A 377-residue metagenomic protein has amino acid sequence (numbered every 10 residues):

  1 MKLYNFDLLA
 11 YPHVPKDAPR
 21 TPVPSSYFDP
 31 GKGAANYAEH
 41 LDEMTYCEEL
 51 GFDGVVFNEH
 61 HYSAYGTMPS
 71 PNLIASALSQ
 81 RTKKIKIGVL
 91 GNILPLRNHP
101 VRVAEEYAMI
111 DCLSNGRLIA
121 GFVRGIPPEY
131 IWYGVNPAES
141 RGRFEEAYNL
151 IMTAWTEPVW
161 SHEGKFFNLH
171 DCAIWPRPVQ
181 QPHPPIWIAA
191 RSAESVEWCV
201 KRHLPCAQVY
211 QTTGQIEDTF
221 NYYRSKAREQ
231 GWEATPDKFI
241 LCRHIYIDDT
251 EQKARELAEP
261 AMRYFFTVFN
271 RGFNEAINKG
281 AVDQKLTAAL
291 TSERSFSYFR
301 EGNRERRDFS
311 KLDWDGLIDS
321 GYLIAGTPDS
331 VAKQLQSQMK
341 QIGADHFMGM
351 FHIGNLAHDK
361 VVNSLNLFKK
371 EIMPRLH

Functional and structural regions predicted by a protein language model:
M1-K2, F52-G54, T82-I87, L113-I119 (+6 more regions): Short, well-ordered coil/turn segments that N-cap beta-strands
M1-T82, K86-I87, Q181-P184: N-terminal beta1-alpha1-beta2 module of alpha/beta enzyme domains
L3, C47, G51, E59 (+10 more regions): Conserved, mostly hydrophobic/aromatic
D7-F28, R141-I174, Q215-A344: An alpha-helical appendage that flanks or caps ligand/catalytic pockets
P22-A38, G91-V101, Q180-A190, I245-D248 (+1 more regions): Active-site mouth loops of central-metabolism enzymes
E48-E49, A75-K84, Y107-L118, E197-K201 (+2 more regions): Acidic (Asp/Glu)-rich catalytic clusters
G54-I74, I93-L94, Y210-Q211, M350-V361: Glycine-rich, proline-tolerant flexible connector loops at the mouths of alpha/beta enzymes
R191-V196, V200-G214, T219-F220, R224: A conserved active-site cap/scaffold subdomain adjacent to cofactor or substrate pockets
